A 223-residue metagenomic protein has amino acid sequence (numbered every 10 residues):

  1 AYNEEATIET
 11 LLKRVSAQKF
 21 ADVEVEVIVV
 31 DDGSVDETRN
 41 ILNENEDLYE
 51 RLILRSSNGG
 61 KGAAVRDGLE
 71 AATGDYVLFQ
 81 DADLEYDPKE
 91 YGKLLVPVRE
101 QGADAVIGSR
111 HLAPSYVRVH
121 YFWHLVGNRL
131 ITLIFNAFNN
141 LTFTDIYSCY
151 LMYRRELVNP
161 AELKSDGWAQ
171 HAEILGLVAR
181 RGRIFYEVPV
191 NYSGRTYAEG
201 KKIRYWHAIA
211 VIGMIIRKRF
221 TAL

Functional and structural regions predicted by a protein language model:
A1-K13, G33: Active-site beta-to-alpha loop of glycosyltransferases that engages the nucleotide-sugar donor
L11, T38, V65, K89-Y91 (+1 more regions): Acidic donor-diphosphate engagement hotspot in glycosyltransferases and nucleotidyltransferases that stabilizes
K13-E24: Short, acidic, metal-binding catalytic loop of nucleotide-sugar glycosyltransferases
V25-I28, R39-A71: Conserved donor nucleotide-binding strand/loop of the catalytic core
D31-N40, L84: A conserved acidic beta->alpha catalytic loop
R55-A71, Y76, P88-W168, G194-I212: Acceptor/aglycone-binding surface of glycosyltransferases and processive sugar-polymer synthases
D75-D83: Short beta-strand-to-loop acidic/aromatic patch adjacent to the donor-nucleotide binding site
L141-T142, L163-D166, L175-S193: Catalytic donor-sugar/metal-binding loop of nucleotide-sugar-dependent glycosyltransferases
